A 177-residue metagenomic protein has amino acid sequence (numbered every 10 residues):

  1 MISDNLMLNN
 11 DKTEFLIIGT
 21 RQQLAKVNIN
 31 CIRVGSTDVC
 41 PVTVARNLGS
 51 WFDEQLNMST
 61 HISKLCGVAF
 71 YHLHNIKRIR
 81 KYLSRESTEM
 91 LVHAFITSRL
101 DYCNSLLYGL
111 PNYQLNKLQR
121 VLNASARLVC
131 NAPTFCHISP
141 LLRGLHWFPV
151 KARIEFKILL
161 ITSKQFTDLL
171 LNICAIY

Functional and structural regions predicted by a protein language model:
M1-Y177: Hydrophobic/basic alpha-helical segments
